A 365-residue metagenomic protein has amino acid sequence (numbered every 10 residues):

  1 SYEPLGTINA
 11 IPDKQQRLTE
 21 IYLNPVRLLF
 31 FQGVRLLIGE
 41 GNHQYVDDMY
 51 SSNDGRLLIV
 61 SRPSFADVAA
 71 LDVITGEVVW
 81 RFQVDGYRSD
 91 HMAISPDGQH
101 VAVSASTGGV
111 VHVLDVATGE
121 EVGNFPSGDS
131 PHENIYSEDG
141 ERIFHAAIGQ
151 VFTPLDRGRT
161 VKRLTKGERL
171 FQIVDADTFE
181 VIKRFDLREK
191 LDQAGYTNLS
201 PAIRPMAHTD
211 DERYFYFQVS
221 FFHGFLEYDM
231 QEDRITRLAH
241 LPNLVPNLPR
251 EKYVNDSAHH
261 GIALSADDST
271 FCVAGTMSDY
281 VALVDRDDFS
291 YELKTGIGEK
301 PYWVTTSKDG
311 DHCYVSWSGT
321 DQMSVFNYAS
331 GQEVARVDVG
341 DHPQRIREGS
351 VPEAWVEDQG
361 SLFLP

Functional and structural regions predicted by a protein language model:
S1-P365: Predominantly soluble domains enriched in secretory-pathway, periplasmic, or organellar proteins
